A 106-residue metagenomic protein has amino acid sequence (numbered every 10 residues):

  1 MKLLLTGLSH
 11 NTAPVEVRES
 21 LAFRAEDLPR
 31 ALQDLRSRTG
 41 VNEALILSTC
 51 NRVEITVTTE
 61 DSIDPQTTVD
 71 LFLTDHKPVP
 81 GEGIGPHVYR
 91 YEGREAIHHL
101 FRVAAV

Functional and structural regions predicted by a protein language model:
M1-R38: N-terminal basic/disordered segments at the start of proteins
G7, T56, F101: Residues in well-ordered beta-strands of folded domains
F23-E26, R30, C50, D64 (+2 more regions): Conserved active-site and cofactor/substrate-binding residues in soluble primary-metabolism enzymes
V41: Flavin (primarily FAD) cofactor-binding/catalytic cores of flavoenzymes
A44-T49: Short beta-strand
N51-T58: A generic structural motif
T59-V106: Accessory, often N-terminal, substrate/partner-engagement and coupling regions that sit outside the core NTP/cofactor
